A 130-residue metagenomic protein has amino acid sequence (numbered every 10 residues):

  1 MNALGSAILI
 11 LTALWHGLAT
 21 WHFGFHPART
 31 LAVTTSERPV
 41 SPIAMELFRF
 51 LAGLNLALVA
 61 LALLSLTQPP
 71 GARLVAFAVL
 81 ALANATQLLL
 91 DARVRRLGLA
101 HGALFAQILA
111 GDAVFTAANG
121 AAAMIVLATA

Functional and structural regions predicted by a protein language model:
M1-W15: Cytosolic juxtamembrane helix and N-cap/initiation of the first transmembrane helix
T12-P42, E46: Hydrophobic transmembrane helix segments
H22, H26, A57-L66, A92-R93: Canonical alpha-helical transmembrane segments
I43-L66, L82-A85: Core segments of alpha-helical transmembrane spans in multipass integral membrane proteins
R49, A103-A118: Individual transmembrane alpha-helices with interfacial aromatic-anchor signatures
T67-P70, L89-L109: Membrane-helix boundary connector in multi-pass membrane proteins
A76-R93, A113-N119: Hydrophobic alpha-helical membrane segments
A121-A130: Juxtamembrane boundary at the C-terminal end of a transmembrane helix
